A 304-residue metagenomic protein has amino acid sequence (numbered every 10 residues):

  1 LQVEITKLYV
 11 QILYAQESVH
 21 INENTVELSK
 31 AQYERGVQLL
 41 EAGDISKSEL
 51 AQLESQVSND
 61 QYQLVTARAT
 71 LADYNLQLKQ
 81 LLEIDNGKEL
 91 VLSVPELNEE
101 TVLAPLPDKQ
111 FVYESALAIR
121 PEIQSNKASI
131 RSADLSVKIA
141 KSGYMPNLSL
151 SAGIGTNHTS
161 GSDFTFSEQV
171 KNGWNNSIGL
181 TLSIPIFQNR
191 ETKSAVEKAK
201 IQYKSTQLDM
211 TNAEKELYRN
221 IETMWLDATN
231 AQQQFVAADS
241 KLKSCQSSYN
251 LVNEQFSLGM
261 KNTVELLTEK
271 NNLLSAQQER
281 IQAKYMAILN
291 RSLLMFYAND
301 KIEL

Functional and structural regions predicted by a protein language model:
L1-S115, D227, A231, N272-L273 (+1 more regions): Periplasmic alpha-helical coiled-coil/stalk elements that build and connect Gram-negative outer-membrane
V3-H20, Y74, S125-A140, E191-E279 (+1 more regions): Amphipathic alpha-helical coiled-coil segments
A15, Q56, G143, G153-N157 (+1 more regions): Outer-membrane beta-barrel pore domains and translocons
G43, E83-I84, G259, A298-D300: Short helix-capping/hinge motifs at transmembrane helix termini and TM-loop junctions
A67, P121, T206, A283: Metallo-beta-lactamase
P95-L106, K138, S151-I184, L304: Small/polar, glycine/serine/threonine/aspartate-rich low-complexity segments that form flexible
V137-I139, P146, P185-Q188: Outer-membrane beta-barrel proteins
G155-T159, F187, N290, Y297: Structural signature of outer-membrane beta-barrel domains
